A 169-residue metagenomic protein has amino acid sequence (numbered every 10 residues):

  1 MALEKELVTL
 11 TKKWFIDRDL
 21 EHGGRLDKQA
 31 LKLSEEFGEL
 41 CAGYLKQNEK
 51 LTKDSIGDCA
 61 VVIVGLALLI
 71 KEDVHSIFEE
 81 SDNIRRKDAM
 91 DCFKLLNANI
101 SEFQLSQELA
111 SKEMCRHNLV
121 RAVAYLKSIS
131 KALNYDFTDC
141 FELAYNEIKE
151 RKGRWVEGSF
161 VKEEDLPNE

Functional and structural regions predicted by a protein language model:
M1-E169: Flexible "arm" and connector segments at domain edges
